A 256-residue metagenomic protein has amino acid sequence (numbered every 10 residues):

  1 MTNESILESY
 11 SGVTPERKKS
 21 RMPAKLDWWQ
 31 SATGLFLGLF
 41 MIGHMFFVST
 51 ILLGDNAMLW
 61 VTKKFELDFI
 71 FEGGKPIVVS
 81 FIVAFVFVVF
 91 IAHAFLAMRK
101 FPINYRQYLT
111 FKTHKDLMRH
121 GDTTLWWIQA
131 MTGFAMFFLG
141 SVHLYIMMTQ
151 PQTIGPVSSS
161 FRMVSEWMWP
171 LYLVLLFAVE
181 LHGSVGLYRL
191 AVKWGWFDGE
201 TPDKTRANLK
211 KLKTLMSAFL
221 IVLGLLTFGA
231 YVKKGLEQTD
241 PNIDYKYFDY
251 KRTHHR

Functional and structural regions predicted by a protein language model:
M1-R256: Membrane-embedded alpha-helical bundles that constitute the cytochrome b-like, heme-associated redox core of multi-pass
